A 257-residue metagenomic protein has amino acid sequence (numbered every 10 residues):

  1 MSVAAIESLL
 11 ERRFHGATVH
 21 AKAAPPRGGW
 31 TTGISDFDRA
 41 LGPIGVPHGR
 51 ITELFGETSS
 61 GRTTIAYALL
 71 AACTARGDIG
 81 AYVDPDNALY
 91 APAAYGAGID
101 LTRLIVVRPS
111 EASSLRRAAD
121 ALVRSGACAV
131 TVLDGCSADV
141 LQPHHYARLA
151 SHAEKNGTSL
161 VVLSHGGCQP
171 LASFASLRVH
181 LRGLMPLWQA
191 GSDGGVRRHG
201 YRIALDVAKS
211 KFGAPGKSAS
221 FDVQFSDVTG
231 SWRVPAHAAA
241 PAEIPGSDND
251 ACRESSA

Functional and structural regions predicted by a protein language model:
M1-Y82, L101, S210, A236-A257: Detector for small/aliphatic-rich hydrophobic stretches
G29, G33, P47-R50, R62-I65 (+4 more regions): Helical mechanochemical/support elements of P-loop NTPase systems and associated helical scaffolds
F37, L54, A94, L104 (+3 more regions): Conserved RecA-like P-loop NTPase ATPase core
E57, R76-H144: Conserved inter-motif catalytic segment of the P-loop NTP-binding fold
L69, C73, H144-K155: Catalytic-core regions built around general acid/base machinery
G77-D78, I99-T102, A127-C128, N156-S159 (+2 more regions): Short glycine-/polar-rich loops that comprise or flank the Walker A/P-loop and associated switch/sensor motifs
Y82, V132-L133, T158-H165: Structural recognition of the conserved hydrophobic beta-strand(s) that form the central parallel beta-sheet of P-loop
L160-D248, E254: Phosphate-binding/switch region of NTP-binding enzymes
